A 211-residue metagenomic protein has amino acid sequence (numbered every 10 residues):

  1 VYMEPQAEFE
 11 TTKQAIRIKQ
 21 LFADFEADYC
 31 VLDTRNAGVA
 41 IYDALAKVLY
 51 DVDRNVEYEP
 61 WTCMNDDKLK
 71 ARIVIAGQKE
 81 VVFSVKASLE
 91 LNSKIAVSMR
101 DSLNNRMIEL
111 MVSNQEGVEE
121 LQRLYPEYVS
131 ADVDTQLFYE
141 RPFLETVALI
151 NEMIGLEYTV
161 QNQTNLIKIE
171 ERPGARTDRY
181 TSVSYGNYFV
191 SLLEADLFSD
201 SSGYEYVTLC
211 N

Functional and structural regions predicted by a protein language model:
V1-V160: Mg2+-dependent endonuclease catalytic cores in nucleic-acid-processing enzymes, primarily RNase H-like
L69, V133-L137, L166, Y188 (+1 more regions): Amphipathic alpha-helical interaction segments
T159, R176-N211: Acidic two-metal-ion nuclease catalytic site recognized across multiple nuclease folds, prominently DnaQ/RNase D-T
N162-P173: Short, solvent-exposed helix-loop connector elements
